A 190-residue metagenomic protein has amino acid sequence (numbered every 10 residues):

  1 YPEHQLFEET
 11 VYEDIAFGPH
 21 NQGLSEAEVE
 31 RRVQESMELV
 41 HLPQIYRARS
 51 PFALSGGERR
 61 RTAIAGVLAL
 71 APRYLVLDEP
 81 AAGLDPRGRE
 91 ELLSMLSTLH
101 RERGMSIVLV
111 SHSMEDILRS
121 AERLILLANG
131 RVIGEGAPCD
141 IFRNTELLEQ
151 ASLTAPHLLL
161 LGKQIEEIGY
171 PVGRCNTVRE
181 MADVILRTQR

Functional and structural regions predicted by a protein language model:
E28-I45: Conserved ABC ATPase "signature" region
S50-L54, E58: Conserved ABC ATPase signature
A71: Conserved catalytic motifs of ABC-family nucleotide-binding domains
L75-D78: Catalytic Walker B motif of ABC-type/P-loop ATPase nucleotide-binding domains
S111-H112: H-loop/switch region of ABC-family ATPase nucleotide-binding domains
I117-R119: A short, surface-exposed alpha-helical micro-motif characterized by mixed small hydrophobic and charged/polar residues
